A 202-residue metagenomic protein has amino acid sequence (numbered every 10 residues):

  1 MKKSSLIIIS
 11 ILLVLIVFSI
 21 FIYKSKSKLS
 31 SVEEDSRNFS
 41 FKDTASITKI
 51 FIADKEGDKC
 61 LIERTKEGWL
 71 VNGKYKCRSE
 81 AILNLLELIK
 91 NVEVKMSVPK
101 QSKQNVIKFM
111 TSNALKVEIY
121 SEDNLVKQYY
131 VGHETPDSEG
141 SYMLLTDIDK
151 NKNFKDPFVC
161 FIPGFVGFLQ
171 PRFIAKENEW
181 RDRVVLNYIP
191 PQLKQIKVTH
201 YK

Functional and structural regions predicted by a protein language model:
M1-K202: Soluble, acidic/polar mature domains that operate outside membranes
